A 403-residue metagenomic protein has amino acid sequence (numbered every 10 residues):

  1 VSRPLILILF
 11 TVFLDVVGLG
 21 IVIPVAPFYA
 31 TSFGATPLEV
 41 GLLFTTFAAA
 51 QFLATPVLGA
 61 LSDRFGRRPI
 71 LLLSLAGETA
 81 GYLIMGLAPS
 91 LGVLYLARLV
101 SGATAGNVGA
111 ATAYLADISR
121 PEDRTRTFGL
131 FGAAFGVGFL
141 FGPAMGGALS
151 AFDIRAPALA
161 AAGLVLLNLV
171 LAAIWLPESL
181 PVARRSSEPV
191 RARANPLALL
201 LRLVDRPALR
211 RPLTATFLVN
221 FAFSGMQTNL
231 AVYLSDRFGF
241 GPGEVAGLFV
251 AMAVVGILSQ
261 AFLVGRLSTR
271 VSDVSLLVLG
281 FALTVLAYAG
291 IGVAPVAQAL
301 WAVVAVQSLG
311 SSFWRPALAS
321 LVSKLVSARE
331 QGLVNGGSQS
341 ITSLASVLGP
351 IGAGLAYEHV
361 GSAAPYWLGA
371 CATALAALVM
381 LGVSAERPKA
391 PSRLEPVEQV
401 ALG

Functional and structural regions predicted by a protein language model:
P24-L38, T228-E244: Short amphipathic helix-loop junctions that connect adjacent transmembrane helices in Major Facilitator Superfamily/SLC
F52-L91: Conserved MFS/SLC helix-loop-helix module at the cytosolic interface between two early adjacent transmembrane helices
T55-G66, S259-D273, Y357: Helix-to-loop junctions at the C-terminal end of transmembrane segments in multipass secondary transporters
A97-G136: Cytoplasmic helix-loop-helix junction between adjacent transmembrane helices in 12-TM secondary transporters
F131-I174: Helix-loop-helix hairpin linking two adjacent transmembrane segments in secondary transporters
S150-G163, L355-T373: A membrane-interface helix-boundary motif in multi-pass transporters
P177-T214, V397-G403: Juxtamembrane intracellular "pre-TM" segments in multi-pass secondary transporters
V274-L318: C-terminal transmembrane helical hairpin of 12-TM major facilitator-type secondary transporters
